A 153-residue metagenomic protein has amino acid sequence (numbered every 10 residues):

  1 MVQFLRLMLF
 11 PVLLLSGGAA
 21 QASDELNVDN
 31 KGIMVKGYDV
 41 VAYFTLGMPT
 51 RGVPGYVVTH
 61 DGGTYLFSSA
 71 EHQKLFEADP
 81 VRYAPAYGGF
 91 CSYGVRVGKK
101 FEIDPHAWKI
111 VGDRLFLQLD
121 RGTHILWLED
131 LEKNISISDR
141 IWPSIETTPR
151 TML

Functional and structural regions predicted by a protein language model:
M1-M8: Bacterial N-terminal signal peptides that target proteins for export
M8-S16: Bacterial N-terminal signal peptides
Q21-L153: Charged, low-complexity intrinsically disordered segments
